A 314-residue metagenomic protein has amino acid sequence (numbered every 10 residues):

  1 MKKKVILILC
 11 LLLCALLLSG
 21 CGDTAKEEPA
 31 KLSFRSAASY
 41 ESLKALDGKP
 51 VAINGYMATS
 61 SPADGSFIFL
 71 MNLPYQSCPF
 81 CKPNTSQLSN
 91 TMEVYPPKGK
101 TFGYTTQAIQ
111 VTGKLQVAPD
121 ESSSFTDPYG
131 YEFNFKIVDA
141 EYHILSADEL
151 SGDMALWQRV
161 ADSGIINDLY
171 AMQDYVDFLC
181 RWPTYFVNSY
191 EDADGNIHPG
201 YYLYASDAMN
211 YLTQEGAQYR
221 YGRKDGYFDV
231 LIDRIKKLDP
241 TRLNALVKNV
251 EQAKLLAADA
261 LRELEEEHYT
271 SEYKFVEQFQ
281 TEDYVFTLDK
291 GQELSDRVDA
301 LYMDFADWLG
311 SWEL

Functional and structural regions predicted by a protein language model:
M1-V5: Positively charged n-region of N-terminal signal peptides that target proteins for export
I6-L13: Sec-dependent N-terminal signal peptides
L17-G20: C-terminal motif of bacterial Sec signal peptides marking the signal peptidase cleavage site
D23-L314: OB-fold and OB-like single-stranded nucleic-acid-recognition modules and their adjacent interaction interfaces
